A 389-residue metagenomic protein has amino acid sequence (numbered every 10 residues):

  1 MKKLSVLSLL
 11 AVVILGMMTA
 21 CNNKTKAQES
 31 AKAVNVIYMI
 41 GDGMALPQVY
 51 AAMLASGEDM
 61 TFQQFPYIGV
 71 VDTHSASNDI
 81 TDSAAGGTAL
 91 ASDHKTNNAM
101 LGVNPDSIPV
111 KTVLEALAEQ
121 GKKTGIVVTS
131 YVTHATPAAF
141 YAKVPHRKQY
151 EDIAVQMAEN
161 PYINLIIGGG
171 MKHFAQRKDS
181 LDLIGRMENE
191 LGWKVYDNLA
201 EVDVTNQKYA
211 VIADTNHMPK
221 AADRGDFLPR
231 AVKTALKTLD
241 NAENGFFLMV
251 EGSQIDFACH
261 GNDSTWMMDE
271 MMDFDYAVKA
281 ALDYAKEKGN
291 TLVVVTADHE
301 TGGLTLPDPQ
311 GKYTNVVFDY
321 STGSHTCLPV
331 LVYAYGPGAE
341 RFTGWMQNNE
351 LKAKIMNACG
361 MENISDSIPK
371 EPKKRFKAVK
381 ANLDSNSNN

Functional and structural regions predicted by a protein language model:
M1-L9: Bacterial N-terminal signal peptides that target proteins for export
M17-A20: C-terminal motif of bacterial Sec signal peptides marking the signal peptidase cleavage site
N22-R177, L183-E201, E300-N389: N-terminal catalytic scaffold of extracellular/periplasmic and nuclease hydrolases that process anionic headgroups
Y38, V211-A213, F247-E251, V294: Structural motif
L46, M272-G311: Metal-dependent active-site segment of extracytoplasmic phospho-/sulfohydrolases and closely related
A135-Y141, T215-K220, V232-L236, D240-G245 (+1 more regions): Active-site His/acidic residue clusters
W193-Y196, G225-D240: A Trp-anchored, charged/polar loop motif used as the substrate-binding/catalytic surface of acyl/ester-handling
W266-L282, Y313-T326: Gly/Ser/Thr-rich active-site loops/lids in small-molecule metabolic enzymes that frequently grip phosphoryl groups
